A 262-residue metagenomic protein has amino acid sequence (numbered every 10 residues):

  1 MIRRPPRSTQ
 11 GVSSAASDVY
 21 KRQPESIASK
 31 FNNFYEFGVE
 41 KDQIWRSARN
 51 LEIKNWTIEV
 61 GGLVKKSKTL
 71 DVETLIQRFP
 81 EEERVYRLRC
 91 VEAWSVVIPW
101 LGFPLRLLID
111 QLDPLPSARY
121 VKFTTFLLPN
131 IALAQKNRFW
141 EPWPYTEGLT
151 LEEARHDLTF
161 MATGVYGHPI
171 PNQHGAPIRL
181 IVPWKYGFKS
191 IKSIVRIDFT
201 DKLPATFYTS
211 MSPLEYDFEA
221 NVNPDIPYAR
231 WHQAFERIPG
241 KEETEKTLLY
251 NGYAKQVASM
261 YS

Functional and structural regions predicted by a protein language model:
M1-A16, Y20: Single conserved hydrophobic/aromatic residue that forms the stacking wall/gate of nucleotide- or nucleobase-binding
R22-S262: Structured, non-membrane catalytic/scaffold regions adjacent to prosthetic-group chemistry
